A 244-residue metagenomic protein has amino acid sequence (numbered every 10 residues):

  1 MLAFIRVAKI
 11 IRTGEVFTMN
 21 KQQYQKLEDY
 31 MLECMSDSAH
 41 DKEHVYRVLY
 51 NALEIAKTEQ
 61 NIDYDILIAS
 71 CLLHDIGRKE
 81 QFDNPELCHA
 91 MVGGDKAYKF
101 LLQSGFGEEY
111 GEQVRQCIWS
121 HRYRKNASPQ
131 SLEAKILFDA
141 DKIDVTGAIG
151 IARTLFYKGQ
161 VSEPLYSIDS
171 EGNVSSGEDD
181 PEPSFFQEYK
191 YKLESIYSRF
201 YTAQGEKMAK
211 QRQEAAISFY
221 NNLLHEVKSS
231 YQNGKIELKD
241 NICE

Functional and structural regions predicted by a protein language model:
I5-T18: Short, Lys/Arg-enriched N-terminal segments with co-localized hydrophobic residues within the first ~10-30 amino acids
Y24-E28, L49, A90, G94-Y98 (+2 more regions): An amphipathic alpha-helix signature
K26-S36: Generic N-terminal amphipathic, Lys/Arg-enriched alpha-helix
L32, L49, L53, G77 (+3 more regions): Amphipathic alpha-helical segments within well-ordered protein domains
C34-N61, L73, N126-E244: Divalent metal-dependent phosphate-bond-processing catalytic cores, especially two-metal-ion Mg2+/Mn2+ enzymes that act
Y64-D83, H89, G93, A97 (+1 more regions): His-Asp-centered metal-binding catalytic motifs of divalent-metal-dependent phosphohydrolases/nucleases
F100, S104-K135: Hydrophobic, well-structured mid-protein blocks that either form specific transmembrane helices
